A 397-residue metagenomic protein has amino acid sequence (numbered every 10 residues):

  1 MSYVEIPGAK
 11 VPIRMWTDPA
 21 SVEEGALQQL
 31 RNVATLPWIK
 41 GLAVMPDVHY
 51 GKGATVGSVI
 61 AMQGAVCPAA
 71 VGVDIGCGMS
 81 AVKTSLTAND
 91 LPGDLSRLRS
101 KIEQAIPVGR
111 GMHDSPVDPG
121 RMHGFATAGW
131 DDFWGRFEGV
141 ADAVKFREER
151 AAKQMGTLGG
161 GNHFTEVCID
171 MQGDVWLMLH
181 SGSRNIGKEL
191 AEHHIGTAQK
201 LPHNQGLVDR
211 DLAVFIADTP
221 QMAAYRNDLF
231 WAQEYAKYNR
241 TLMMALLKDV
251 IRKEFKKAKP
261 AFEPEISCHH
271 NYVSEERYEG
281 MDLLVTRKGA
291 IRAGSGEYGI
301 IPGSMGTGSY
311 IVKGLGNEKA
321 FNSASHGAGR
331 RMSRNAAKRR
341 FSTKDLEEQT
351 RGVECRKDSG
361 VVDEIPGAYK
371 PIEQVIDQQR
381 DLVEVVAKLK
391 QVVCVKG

Functional and structural regions predicted by a protein language model:
S2-Q29, P37-G41, Y50-V56, A65-P68 (+2 more regions): Domain-length cofactor-binding catalytic modules of enzymes
V59-A61, V82-K83, V312-K313: Short beta-strand-to-turn element immediately C-terminal to the catalytic PLP-Schiff-base lysine in fold type I
I60-G64, V71-V73: Short, charge-rich binding segments
A70-R136: A generic, well-ordered mixed alpha/beta core segment in the N-terminal half of proteins
